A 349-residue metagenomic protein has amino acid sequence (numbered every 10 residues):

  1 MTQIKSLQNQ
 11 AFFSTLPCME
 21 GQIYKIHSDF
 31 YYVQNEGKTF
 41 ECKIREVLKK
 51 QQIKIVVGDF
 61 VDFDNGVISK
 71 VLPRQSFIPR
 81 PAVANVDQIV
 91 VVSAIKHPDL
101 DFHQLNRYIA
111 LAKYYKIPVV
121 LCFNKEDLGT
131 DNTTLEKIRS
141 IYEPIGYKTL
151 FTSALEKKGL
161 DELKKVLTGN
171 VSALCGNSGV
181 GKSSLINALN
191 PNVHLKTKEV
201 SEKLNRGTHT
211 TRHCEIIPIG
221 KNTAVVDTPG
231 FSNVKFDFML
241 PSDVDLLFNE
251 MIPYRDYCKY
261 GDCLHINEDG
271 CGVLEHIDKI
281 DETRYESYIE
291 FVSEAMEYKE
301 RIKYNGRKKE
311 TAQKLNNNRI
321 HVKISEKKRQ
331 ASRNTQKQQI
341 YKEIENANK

Functional and structural regions predicted by a protein language model:
I4-F102, R329-N348: N-terminal accessory targeting/assembly segments
Q52-F60, D64-G66, P73-Q75, P81-Q88 (+3 more regions): Helix-rich effector regions associated with P-loop NTPase G domains
V61, V86, H103-I117: Switch/coupling subdomain of P-loop NTPase systems
D87-S93, K116-K125, Y147-F151: Conserved beta-strand/loop subsegment of P-loop NTPase cores
D99, G129-T130, K158, S232-K235: Catalytic P-loop NTPase motifs of RecA-like helicase/translocase cores
L128-V180: Canonical P-loop GTPase G-domain recognition
S183-L195: A conserved segment at the C-terminal end of the G1
